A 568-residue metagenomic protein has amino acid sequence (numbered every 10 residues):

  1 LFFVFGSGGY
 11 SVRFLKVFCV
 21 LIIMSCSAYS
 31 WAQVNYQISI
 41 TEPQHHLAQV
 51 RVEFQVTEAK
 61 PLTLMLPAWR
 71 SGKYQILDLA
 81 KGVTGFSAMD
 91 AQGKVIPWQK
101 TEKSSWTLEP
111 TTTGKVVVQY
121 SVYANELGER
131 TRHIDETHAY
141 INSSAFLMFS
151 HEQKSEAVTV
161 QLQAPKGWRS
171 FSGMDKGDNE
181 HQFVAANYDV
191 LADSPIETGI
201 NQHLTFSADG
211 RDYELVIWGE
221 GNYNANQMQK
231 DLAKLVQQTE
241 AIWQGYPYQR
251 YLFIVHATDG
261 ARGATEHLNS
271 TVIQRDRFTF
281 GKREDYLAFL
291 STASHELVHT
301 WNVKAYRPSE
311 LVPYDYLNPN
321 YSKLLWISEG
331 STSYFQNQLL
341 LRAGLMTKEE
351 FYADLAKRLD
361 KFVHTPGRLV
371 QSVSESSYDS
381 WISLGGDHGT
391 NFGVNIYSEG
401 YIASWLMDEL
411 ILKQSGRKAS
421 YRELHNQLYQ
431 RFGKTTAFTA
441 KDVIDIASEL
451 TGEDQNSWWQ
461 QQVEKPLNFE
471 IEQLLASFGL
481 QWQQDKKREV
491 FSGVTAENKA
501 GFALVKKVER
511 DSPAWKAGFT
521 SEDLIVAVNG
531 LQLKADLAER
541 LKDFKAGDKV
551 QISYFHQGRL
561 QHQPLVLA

Functional and structural regions predicted by a protein language model:
S25-S27: N-terminal signal peptide c-region/cleavage motif recognized by signal peptidases
E53, I76-G85, M89-Y248, G260-A261: Non-catalytic architectural context of zinc metalloproteases
Q202-L325, S331, F335: Juxtacatalytic substrate-recognition/specificity segment
Y306-Y314, P319-Y397, F432: Acidic/His/Gly-enriched intrinsically disordered linker/tail segments that often contain short helix/coil "MoRF-like"
I382-L474: Amphipathic alpha-helical substructures
K465-R510, E539-D543, P564-A568: PDZ/PDZ-like peptide-tail recognition elements
A514-D536: Conserved PDZ fold ligand-binding element
T520, E539-A568: PDZ-domain C-terminal substructure recognizer with occasional recognition of PDZ-binding tails
